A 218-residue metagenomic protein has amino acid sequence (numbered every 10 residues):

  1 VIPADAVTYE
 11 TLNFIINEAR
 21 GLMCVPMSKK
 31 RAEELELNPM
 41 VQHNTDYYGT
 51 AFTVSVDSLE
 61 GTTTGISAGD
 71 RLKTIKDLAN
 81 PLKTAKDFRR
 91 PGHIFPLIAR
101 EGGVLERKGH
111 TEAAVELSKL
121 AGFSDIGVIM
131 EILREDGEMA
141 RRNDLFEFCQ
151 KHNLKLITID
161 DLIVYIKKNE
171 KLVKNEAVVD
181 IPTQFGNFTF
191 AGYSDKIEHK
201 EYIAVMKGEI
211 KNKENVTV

Functional and structural regions predicted by a protein language model:
V1-V218: Catalytic domains of riboflavin
